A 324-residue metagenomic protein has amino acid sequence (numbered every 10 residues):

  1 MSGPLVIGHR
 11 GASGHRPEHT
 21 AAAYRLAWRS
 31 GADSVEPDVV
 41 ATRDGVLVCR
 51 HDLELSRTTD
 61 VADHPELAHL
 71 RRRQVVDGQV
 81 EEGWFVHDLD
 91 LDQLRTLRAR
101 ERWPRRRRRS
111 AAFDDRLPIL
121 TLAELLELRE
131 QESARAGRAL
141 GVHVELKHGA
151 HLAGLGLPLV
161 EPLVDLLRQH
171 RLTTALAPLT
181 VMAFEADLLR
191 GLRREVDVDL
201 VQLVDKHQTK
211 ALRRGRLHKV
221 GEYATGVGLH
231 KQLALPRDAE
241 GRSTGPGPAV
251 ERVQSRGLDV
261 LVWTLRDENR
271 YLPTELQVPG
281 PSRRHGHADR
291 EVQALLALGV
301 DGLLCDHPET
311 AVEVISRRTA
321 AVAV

Functional and structural regions predicted by a protein language model:
M1-V324: Phosphate-group recognition and catalysis centered on beta-loop-alpha active-site segments
